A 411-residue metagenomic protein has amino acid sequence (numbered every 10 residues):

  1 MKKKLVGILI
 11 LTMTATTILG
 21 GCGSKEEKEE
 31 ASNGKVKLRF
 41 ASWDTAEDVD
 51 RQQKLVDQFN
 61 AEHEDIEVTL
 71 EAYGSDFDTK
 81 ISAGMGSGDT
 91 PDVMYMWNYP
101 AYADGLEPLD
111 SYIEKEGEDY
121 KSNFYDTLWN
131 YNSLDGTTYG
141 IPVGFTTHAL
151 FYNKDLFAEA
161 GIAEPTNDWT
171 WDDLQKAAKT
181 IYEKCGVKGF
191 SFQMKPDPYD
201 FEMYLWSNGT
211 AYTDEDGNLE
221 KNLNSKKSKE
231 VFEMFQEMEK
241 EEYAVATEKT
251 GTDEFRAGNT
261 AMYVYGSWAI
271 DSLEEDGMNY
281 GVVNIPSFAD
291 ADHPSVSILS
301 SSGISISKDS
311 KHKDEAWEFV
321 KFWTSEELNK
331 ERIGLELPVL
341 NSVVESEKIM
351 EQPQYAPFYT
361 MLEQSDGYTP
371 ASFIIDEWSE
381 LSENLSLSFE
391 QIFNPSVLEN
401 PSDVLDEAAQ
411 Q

Functional and structural regions predicted by a protein language model:
M1-R39, A61, D406, Q410: Short, low-complexity disordered leader/linker segments with a strong preference for bacterial N-terminal type II
N33-T45, I66-E71, V93, Y139: Short, well-ordered beta-strand elements
Q58-F124, E159-G161, A261-M262, S272 (+1 more regions): Extracytoplasmic "Venus flytrap"/periplasmic binding protein-like
M96-A149, G281-V283, E351-A356: Hinge/lid segment of periplasmic solute-binding proteins
Y102, D271-N279, A289-L387: C-terminal lobe and pocket-closing loops of periplasmic/extracytoplasmic Venus-flytrap solute-binding proteins
T137-V143, H148, A158, D173-E220 (+1 more regions): Extracytoplasmic/periplasmic solute-binding protein
A158, E164, Q364-Q411: Conserved C-terminal helix/tail region of periplasmic/extracytoplasmic solute-binding proteins
A178, G217-A246: Glycine-centered hinge/linker elements that transmit conformational signals in sensory and ligand-binding systems
